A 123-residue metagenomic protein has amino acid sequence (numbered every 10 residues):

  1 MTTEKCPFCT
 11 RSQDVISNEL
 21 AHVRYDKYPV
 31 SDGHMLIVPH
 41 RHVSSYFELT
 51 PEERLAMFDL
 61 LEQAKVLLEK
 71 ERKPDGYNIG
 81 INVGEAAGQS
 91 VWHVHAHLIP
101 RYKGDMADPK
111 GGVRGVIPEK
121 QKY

Functional and structural regions predicted by a protein language model:
M1-Y123: HIT superfamily nucleotide-processing domains
